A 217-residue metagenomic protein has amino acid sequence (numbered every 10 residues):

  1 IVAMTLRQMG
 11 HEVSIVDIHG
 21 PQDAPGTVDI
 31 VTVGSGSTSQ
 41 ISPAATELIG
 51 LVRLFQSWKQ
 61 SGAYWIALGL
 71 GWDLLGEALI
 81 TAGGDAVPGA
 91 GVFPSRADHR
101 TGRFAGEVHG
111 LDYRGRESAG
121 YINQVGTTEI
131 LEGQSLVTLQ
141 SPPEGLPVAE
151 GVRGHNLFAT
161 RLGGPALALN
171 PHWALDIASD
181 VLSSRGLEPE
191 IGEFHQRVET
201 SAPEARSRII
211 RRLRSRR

Functional and structural regions predicted by a protein language model:
I1-S57, L169, L175-R217: N-terminal beta1-alpha1 cap of cysteine-dependent amidohydrolase-like domains
H11, T27-V28, S61-A63, D85-P88 (+2 more regions): Short coil/turn connectors at secondary-structure junctions
I15, W65, V92, G120-I122 (+1 more regions): Conserved beta-strand scaffold positions in the cores of enzyme catalytic domains, especially in NTP/NDP-utilizing
I30-G34, I66, A159-R161: Structural motif
S37-R114: Cysteine-nucleophile active-site neighborhood
T38-S39, W72-L74, T127-E129, A166-A168: Glycine-rich nucleotide phosphate-binding loop and flanking beta-alpha elements of Rossmann-like dinucleotide-binding
G83-G151, G164: Pocket-forming structural segment of enzyme catalytic cores
E144-S183: A glycine-centered loop/beta-turn motif at secondary-structure junctions
